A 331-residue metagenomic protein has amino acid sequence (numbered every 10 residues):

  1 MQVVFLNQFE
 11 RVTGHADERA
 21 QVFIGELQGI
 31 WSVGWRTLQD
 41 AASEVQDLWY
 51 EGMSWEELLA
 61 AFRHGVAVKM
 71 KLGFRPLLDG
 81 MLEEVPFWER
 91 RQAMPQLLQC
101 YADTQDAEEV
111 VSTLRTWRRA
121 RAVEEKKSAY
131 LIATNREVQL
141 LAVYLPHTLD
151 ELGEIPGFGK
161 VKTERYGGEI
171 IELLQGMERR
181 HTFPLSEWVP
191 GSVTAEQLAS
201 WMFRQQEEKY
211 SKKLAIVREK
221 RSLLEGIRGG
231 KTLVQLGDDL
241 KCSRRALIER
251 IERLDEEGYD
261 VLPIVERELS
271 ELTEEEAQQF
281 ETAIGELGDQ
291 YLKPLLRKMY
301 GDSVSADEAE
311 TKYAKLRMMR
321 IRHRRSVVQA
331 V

Functional and structural regions predicted by a protein language model:
M1-I132, V143-L145, D150-G153, R165 (+7 more regions): Structure-specific DNA junction-binding interface
L98, Q105-A120, Q175-E207, S243-G258: Basic, low-complexity segments
V123-N135, A199-E219, D260-E276: Short, Lys/Arg-enriched anionic-surface-contact patches
V138-Q139, R221-L224, A277, E281: Hydrophobic residues on short alpha-helical segments
M177-P190, G258-T273, R324-V331: Short Lys/Arg-enriched helix C-cap and helix-to-coil transition segments that create basic nucleic-acid-contact patches
S270-D289: Positively charged, polyanion-binding regions of nucleic-acid-associated proteins
